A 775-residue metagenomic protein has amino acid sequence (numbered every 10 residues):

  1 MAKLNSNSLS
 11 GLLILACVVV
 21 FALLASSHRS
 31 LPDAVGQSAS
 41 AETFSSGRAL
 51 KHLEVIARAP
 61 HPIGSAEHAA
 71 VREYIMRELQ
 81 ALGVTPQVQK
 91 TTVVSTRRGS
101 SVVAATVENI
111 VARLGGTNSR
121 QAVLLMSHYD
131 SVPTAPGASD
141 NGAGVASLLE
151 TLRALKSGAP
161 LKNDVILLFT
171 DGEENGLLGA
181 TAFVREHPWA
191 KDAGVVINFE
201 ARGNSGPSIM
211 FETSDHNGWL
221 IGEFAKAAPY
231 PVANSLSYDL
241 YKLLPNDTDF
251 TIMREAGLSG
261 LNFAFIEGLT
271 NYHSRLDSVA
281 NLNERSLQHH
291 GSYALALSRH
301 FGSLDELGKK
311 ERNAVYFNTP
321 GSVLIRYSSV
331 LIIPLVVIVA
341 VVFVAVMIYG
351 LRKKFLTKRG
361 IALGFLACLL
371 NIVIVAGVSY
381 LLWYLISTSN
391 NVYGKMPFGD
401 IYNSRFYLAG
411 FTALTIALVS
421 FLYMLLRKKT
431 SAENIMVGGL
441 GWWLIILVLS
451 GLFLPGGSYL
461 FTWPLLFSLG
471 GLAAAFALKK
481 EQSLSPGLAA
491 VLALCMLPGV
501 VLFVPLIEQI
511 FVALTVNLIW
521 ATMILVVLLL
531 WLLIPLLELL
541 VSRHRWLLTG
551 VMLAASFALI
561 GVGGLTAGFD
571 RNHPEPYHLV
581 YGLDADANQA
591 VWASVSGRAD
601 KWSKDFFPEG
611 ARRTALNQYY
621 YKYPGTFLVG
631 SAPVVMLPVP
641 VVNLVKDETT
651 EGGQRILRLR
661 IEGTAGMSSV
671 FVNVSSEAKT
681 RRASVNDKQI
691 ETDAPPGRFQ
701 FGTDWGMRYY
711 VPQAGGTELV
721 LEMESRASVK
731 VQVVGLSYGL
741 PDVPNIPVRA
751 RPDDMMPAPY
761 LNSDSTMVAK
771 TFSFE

Functional and structural regions predicted by a protein language model:
M1-A16, R543-V551: N-terminal Sec-pathway targeting helices
G11-S26, G550-V562: Hydrophobic membrane-insertion alpha-helices, especially the h-region of bacterial N-terminal signal peptides
L31-Y327, N673, K688, D693 (+2 more regions): Soluble extramembrane regions of membrane proteins in the secretory/endomembrane system
E73-R113, V145-A146, K226, V580-E775: Extracytosolic and intramembrane catalytic regions of membrane-associated proteins in envelope/secretory systems
K191-M210, I332-F355: C-terminal domain-closing interface element
E255, G291-S303, V330-V336, L366-A376 (+1 more regions): Alpha-helical transmembrane segments of integral membrane proteins, especially early/N-terminal helices
T319-V339, D400-Y407: Juxtamembrane/start-of-transmembrane alpha-helix segments at the extracytoplasmic/lumenal side of membrane anchors
V341-K646: Alpha-helical transmembrane segments of integral membrane proteins
